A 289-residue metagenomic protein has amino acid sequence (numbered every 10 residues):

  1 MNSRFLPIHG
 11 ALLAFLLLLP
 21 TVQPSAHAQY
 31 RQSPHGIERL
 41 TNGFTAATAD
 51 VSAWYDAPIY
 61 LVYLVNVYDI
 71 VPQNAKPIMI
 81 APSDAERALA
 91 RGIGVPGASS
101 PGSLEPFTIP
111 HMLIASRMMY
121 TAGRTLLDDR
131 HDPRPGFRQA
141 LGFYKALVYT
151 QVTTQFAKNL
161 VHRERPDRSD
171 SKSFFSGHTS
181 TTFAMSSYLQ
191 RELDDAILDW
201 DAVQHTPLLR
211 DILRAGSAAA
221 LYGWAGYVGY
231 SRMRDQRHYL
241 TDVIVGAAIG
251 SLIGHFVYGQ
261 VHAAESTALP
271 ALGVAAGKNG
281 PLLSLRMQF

Functional and structural regions predicted by a protein language model:
M1-L6: N-terminal secretory signal peptides that target proteins for export/translocation
H9-T21: Bacterial N-terminal signal peptides
V22-A28: Sec/Tat signal peptide C-region and signal peptidase I cleavage site
Q29-M233: Hydrophobic alpha-helical bundle signature of multipass membrane enzymes
F174-S186, R237-V261: Alpha-helical transmembrane segments that form the membrane-embedded catalytic/substrate-binding core of multi-pass
S266-A276: Transmembrane beta-strand segments that form the barrel wall of outer-membrane beta-barrel proteins
K278-F289: Outer-membrane beta-barrel "beta-signal"
